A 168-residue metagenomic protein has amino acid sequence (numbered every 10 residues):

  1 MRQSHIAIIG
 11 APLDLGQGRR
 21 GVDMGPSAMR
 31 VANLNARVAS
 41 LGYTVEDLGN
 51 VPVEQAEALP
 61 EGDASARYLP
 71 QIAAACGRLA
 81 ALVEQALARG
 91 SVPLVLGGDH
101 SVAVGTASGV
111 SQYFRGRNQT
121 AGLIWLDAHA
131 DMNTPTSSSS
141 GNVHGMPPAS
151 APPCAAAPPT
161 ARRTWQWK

Functional and structural regions predicted by a protein language model:
R2-K168: Conserved alpha-helical scaffold segments that buttress catalytic/binding sites
